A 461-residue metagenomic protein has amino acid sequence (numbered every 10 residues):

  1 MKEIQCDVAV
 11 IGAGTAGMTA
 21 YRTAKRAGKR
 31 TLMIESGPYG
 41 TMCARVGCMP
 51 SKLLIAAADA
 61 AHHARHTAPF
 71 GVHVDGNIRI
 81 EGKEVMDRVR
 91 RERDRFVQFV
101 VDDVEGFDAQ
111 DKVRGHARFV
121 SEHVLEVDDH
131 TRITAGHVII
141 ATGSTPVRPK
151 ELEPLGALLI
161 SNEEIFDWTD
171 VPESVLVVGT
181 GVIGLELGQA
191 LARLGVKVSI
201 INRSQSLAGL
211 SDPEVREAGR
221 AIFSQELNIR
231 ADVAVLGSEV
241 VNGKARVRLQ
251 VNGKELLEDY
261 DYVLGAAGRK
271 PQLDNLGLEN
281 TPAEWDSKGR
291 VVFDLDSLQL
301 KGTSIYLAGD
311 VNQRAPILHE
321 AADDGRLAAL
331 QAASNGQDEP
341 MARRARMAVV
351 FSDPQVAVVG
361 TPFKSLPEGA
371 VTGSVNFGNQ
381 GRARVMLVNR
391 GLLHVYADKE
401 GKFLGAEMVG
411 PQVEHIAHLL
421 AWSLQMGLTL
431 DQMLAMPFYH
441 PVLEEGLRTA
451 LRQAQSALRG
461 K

Functional and structural regions predicted by a protein language model:
K2-C6, R22-K29, I34-V171, S204-A208 (+6 more regions): Glycine-rich flavin
K2-G14, V171-G181: Beta1/beta-strand and adjacent pyrophosphate-binding region of the FAD-binding site in flavoprotein oxidoreductases
A9-G37, M42, M49, L53-A60 (+2 more regions): Flexible, glycine-rich terminal cap/loop adjacent to redox cofactors in electron-transfer oxidoreductases
A9-I11, A117, I133-G143, V177-V178 (+3 more regions): Short hydrophobic core segments
C48, T142-K197, I201, I229 (+2 more regions): Glycine-rich dinucleotide-binding loop and its adjacent helix/turn
K112-V113, I140, S161, I229-A231 (+2 more regions): A structural signal for the hydrophobic beta-strands that form the central parallel beta-sheet of Rossmann-like
D128-T131, V235-L236, R248-L257, R269: A structured beta-alpha segment of the ubiquitous adenosine-cofactor-binding alpha/beta core
G156-V171, E258-S334: FAD-site-proximal beta/loop scaffold in flavoenzymes
